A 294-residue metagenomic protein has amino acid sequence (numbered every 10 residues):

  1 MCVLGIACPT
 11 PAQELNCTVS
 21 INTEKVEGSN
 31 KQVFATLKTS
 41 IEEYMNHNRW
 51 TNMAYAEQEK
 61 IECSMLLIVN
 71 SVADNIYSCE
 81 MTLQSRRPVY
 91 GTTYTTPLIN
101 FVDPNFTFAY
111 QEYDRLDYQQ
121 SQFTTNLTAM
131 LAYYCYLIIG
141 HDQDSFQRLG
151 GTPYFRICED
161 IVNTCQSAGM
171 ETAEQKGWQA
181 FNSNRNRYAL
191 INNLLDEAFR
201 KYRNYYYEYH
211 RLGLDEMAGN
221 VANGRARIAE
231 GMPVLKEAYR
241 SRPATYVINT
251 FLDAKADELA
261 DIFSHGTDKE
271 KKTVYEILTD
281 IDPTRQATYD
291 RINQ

Functional and structural regions predicted by a protein language model:
M1-L15: Bacterial Sec-dependent N-terminal signal peptides
Q13-S78, V89-G91: Start-of-domain marker
S20, Y206-Q294: A cross-kingdom marker for long, charged
E24-K31, D117-T125, R240: Second-shell loop/turn segments in exported
E42-W50, G140-D144, A260, S264: Sec-exported extracytoplasmic/periplasmic mature domains
N75-Y188: Acidic/His-rich structured neighborhood in mature extracellular/periplasmic domains
G150-A244: Flexible, glycine-rich surface segments
